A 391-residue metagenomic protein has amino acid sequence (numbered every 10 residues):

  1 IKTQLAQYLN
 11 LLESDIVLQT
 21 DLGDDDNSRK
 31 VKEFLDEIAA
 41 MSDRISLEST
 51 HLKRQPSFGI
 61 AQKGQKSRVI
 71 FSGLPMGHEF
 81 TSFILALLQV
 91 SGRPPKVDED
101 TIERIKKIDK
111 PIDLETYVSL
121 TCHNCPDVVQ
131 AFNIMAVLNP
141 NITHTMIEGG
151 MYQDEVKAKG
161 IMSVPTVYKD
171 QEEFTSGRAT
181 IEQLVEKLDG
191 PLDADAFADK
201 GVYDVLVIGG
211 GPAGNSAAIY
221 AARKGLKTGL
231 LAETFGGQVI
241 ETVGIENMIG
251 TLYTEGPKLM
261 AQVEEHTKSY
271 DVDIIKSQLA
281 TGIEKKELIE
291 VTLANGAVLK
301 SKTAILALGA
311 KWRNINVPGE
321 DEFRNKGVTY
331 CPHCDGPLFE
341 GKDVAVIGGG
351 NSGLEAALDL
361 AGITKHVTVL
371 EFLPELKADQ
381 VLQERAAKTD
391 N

Functional and structural regions predicted by a protein language model:
I1-D36, I105-M146: Local sequence-structure signature of Cys/Sec-based thiol-disulfide redox active-site neighborhoods
Q19, N27-H78, P94-V97: N-terminal non-catalytic structural scaffold regions of very large proteins
L35-K63, N141, T145-V164, Y168-E173 (+2 more regions): Thioredoxin-like thiol-disulfide oxidoreductase module
Q62-P94, Y168-A196: Non-catalytic, surface beta->alpha helical segment in thiol-disulfide oxidoreductase systems
E172-Q183, D193-I208, G236, I240 (+1 more regions): FAD-binding core/adjacent interface of flavoenzyme oxidoreductases
D199-F235, E322-R324, Y330-Q380: Rossmann-like dinucleotide/flavin-binding elements
E233-P257, D379-A387: Conserved N-terminal glycine-rich FAD pyrophosphate-binding loop of Rossmann-like flavoproteins
M260-L293, V298-S301, L306, G362-N391: A Rossmann-like FAD-binding core segment of flavoenzymes
